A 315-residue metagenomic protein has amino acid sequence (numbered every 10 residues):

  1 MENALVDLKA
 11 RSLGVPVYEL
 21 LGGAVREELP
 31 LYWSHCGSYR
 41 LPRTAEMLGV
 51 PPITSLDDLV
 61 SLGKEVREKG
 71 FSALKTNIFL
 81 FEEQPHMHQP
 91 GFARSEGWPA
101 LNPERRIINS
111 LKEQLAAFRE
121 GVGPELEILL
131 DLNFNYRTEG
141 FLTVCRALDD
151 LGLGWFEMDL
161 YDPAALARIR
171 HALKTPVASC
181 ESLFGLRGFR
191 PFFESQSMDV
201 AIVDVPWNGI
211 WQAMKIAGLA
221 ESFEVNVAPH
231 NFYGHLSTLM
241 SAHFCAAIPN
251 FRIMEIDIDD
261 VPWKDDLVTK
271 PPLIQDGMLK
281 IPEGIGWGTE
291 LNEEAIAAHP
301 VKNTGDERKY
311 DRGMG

Functional and structural regions predicted by a protein language model:
M1-E127, N135-L142, A147-D150, D266-G315: N-terminal capping/lid subdomain adjacent to the active-site entrance of alpha/beta enzymes
E2, D7, K75, D131 (+3 more regions): Acidic active-site catalytic centers that drive phospho-/nucleotidyl reactions and related ester hydrolyses
L48, L130, I202: Generic anion/oxyanion-binding catalytic loop in active/binding sites
T76, I128-L132, S179, P229: Conserved hydrophobic beta-strand within the GNAT/NAT acetyltransferase core sheet that lines the active-site cleft
L80-H86, N102-I108, I128-E139, W155-P163 (+4 more regions): Short, small-residue-enriched loops and turns at beta-alpha junctions that line or gate enzyme active sites
R146-W155, Y161-E290: Shared catalytic-loop signature of beta/alpha-barrel
